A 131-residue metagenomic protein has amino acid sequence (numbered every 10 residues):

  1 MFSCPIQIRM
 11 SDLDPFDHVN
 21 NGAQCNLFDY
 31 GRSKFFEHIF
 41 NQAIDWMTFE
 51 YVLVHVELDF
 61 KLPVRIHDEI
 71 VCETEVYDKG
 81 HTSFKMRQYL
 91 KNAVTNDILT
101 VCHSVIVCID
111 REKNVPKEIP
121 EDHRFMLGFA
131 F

Functional and structural regions predicted by a protein language model:
M1-H55, I109-F131: Hot-dog-fold acyl-thioester-processing enzymes
F2-S3, F60, R65-I66, Y77-F131: HotDog/MaoC-like acyl-thioester-processing domains
F35-F84, T100-C102: Hydrophobic beta-strand-centered segment that forms part of the acyl-chain substrate-binding groove
